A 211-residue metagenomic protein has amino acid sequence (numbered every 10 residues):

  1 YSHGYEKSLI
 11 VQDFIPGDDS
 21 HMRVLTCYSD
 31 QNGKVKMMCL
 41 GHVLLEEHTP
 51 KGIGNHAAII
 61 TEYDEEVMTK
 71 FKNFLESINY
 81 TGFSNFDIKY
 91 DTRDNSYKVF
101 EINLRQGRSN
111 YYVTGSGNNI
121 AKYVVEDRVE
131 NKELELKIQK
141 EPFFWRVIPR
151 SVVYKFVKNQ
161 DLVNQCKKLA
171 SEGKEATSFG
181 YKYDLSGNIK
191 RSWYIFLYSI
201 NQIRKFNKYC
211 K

Functional and structural regions predicted by a protein language model:
S2-D18: ATP-grasp fold ATP-binding core
Q12-D13, T81-R93: A short glycine-rich, hydrophobically flanked beta-strand micro-motif that places a catalytic Asp/Glu for divalent metal
D13-N79, N103-R128: ATP-dependent carboxylate/phosphate-activation module, predominantly the ATP-grasp catalytic core and closely related
G33, D94-N95: Glycine-biased flexible loop/turn sites that connect beta-strands or occur in inter-domain linkers
D87, Y112-T114, L136-K137: Short acidic alpha-helical/loop segments enriched in Asp/Glu that coordinate divalent cations
N95-R105: A short beta-strand motif that forms the metal-chelation/ATP-contact edge of phosphoryl-transfer active sites
E126-K211: Peripheral (often C-terminal) accessory segments that flank ATP-dependent C-N-forming ligase machineries
